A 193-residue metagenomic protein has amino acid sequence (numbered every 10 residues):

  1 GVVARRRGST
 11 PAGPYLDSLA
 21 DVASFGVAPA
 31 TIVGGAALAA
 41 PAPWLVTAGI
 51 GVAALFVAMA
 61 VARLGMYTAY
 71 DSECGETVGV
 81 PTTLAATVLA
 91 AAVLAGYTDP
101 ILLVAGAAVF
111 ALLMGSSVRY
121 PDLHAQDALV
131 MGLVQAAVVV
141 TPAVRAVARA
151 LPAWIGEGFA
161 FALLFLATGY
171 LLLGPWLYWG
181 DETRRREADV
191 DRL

Functional and structural regions predicted by a protein language model:
R5-G65: Multi-pass membrane catalytic core of lipid/isoprenoid biosynthesis enzymes
S9-L16, P41-G51, C74, A95 (+3 more regions): Membrane-interfacial loop-to-transmembrane-helix junctions in polytopic alpha-helical membrane proteins
P11, A28, I32, D71 (+2 more regions): Single-residue recognition of alpha-helix boundary sites
A30-A37, A54, T68, C74 (+2 more regions): Multi-pass alpha-helical membrane architecture of UbiA-family and related isoprenoid/lipid prenyltransferases
G34-P41, M66-S72, Y120, G180-E187: Juxtamembrane transmembrane-helix termini
F56-V88: Membrane-anchoring/interfacial helices and their immediately flanking loops in integral membrane proteins
T77-L193: C-terminal membrane-associated helical module and adjoining short loops/tails
